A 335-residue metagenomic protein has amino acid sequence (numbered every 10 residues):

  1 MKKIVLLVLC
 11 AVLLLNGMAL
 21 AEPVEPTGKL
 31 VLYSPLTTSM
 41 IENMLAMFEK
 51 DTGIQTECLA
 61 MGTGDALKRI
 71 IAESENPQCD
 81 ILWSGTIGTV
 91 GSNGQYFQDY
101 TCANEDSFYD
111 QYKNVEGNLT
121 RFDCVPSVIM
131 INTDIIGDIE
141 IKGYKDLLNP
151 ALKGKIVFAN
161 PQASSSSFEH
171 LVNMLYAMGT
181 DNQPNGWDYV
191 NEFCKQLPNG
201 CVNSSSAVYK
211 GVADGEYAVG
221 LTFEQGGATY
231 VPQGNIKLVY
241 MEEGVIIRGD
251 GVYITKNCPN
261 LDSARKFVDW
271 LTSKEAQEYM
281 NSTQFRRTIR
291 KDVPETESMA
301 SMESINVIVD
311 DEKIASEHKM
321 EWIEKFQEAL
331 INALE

Functional and structural regions predicted by a protein language model:
M1-K29, E335: Short, low-complexity disordered leader/linker segments with a strong preference for bacterial N-terminal type II
P26, V31-E57, I129, Y230: Short, polar/charged alpha-helical segment
V31-E42, M61-D65, I71, Q78-E216: Extracytoplasmic ligand-binding site segments that recognize negatively charged/polar headgroups
G88-N93, A213-I236, Q284: A ligand-binding cleft/hinge motif common to bilobed small-molecule-binding domains
F97-D106, N118-T120, L148, G234-I246 (+2 more regions): Short beta-strand->loop
Q111, V125, Y189-C194, C201-V202 (+1 more regions): Periplasmic-binding protein-like
V128-I135, L175, G249-S263, W270 (+1 more regions): A bilobed periplasmic-binding-protein/Venus flytrap-type ligand-binding module shared by bacterial periplasmic
G154-A163, L271-P294: Periplasmic-binding protein-like
